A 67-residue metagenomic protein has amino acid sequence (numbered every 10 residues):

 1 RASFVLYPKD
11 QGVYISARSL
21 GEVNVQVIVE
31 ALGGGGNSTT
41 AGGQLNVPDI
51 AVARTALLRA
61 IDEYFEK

Functional and structural regions predicted by a protein language model:
R1-K67: Gly/His-enriched, cation/cofactor- and phosphate-binding structural elements
